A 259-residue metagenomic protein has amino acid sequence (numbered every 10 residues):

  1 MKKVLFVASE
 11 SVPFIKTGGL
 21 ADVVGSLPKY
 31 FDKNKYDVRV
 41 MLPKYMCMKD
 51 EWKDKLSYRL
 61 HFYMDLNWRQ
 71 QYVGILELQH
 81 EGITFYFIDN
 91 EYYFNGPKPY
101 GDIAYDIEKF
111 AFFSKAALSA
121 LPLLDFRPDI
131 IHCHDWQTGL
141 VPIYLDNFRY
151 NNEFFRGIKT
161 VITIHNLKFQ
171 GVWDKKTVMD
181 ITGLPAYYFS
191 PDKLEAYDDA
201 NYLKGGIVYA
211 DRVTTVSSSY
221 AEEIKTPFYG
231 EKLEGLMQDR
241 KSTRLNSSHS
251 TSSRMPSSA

Functional and structural regions predicted by a protein language model:
M1-L245: Catalytic cores of nucleotide-sugar-dependent glycosyltransferases that transfer UDP/GDP/TDP-activated
K241, L245-A259: Single conserved hydrophobic/aromatic residue that forms the stacking wall/gate of nucleotide- or nucleobase-binding
